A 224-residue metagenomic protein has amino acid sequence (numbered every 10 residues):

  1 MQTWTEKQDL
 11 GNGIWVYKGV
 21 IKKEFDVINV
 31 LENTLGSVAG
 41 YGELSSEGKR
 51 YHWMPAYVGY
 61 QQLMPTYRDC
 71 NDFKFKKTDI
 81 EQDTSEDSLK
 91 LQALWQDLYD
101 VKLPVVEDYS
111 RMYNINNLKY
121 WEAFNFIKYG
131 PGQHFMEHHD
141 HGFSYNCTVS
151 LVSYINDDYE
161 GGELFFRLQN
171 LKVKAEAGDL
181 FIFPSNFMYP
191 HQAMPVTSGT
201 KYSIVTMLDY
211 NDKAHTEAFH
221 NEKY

Functional and structural regions predicted by a protein language model:
Q2-Y113: Non-heme Fe(II)/2-oxoglutarate
S88-Y224: Catalytic core of non-heme Fe(II) oxygenases with the double-stranded beta-helix
